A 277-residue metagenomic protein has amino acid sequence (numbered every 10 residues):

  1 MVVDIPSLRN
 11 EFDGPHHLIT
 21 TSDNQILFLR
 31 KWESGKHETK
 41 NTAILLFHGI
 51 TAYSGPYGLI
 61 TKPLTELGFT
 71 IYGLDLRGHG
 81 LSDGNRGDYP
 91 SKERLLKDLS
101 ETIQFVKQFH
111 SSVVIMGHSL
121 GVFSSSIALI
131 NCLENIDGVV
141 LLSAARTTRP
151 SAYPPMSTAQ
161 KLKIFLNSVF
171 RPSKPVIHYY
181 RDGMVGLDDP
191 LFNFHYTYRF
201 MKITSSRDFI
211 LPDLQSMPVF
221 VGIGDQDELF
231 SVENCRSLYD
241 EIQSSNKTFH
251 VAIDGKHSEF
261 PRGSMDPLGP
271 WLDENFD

Functional and structural regions predicted by a protein language model:
M1-G35, N167-S173, I177: An N-terminal hydrophobic leader/cap segment in hydrolases
I50-S54, G80-F109: Catalytic nucleophile-loop/oxyanion-hole region of alpha/beta-hydrolase and closely related hydrolase-like folds
S54, T61-G84: Conserved alpha/beta-hydrolase
V140-P150: Active-site nucleophile loop of the alpha/beta-hydrolase fold
L214-Q215, V221-I223, D227: Short beta-strand/loop motif that positions the catalytic acidic residue of the alpha/beta-hydrolase fold
M217, S231-D240: Short alpha-helix in the alpha/beta-hydrolase fold that links the catalytic acid
Q226-F230, S258: Acidic catalytic loop of the alpha/beta-hydrolase fold
A252-M265: Catalytic histidine-centered segment of alpha/beta-hydrolase-like enzymes
